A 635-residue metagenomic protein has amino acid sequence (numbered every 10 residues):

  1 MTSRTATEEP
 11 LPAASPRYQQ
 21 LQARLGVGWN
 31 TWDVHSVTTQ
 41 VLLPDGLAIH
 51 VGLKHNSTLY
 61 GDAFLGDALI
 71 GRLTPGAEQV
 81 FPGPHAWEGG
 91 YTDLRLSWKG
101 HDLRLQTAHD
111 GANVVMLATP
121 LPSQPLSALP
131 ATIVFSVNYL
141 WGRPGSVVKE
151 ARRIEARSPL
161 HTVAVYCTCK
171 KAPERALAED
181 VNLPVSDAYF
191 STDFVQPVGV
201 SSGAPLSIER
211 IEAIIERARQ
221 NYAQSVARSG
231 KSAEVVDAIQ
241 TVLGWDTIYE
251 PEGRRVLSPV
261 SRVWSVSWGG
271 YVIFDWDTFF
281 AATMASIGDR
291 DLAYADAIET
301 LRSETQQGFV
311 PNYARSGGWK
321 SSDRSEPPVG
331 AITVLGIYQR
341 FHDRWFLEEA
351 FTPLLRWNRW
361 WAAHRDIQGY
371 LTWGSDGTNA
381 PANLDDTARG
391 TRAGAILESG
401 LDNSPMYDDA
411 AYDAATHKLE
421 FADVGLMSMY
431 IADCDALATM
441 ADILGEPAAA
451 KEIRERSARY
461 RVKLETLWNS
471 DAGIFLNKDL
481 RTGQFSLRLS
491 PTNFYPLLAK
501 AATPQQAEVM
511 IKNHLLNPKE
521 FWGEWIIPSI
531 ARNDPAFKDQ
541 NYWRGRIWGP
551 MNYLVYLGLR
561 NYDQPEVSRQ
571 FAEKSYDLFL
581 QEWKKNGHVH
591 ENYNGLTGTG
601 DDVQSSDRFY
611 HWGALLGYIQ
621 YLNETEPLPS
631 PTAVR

Functional and structural regions predicted by a protein language model:
M1-S232, G269, N561, T599 (+2 more regions): Terminal accessory carbohydrate-recognition/targeting modules of carbohydrate-active enzymes
E8-A48, S321, E326-F341, N469-H514 (+2 more regions): C-terminal capping/lid segments that line or modulate ligand- or cofactor-binding pockets
V181-G203, Q307, P311-V329, L335-W345 (+5 more regions): The feature captures the catalytic groove of carbohydrate-active enzymes
S229-L335, Q339-R340, L347, L355 (+8 more regions): Substrate-binding groove/exosite segments of carbohydrate-active enzymes
L243-P251, D289-F309, A350-G369, R456-I474 (+3 more regions): Long, well-ordered core segments of solenoidal/helical folds
R254-P259, E524-A531, G587-E591, T632-V634: Short coil/turn segments at secondary-structure boundaries
W345, E349, A448, E452 (+1 more regions): Alpha-helix N-cap and coil->helix boundary residues
